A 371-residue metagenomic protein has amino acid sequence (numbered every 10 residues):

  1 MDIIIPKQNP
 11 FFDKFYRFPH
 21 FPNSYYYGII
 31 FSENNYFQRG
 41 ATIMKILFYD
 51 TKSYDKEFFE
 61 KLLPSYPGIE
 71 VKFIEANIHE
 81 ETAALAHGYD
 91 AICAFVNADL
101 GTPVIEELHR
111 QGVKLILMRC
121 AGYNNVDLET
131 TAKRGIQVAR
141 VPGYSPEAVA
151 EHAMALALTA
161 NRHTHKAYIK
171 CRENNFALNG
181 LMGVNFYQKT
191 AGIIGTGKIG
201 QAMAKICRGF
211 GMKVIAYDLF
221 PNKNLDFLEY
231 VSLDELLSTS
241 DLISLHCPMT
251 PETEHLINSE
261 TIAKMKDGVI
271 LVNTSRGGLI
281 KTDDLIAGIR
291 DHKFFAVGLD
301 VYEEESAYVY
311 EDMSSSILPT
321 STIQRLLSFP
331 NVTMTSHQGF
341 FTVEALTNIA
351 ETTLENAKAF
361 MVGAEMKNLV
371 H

Functional and structural regions predicted by a protein language model:
Y25-I43: Short, Lys/Arg-enriched N-terminal segments with co-localized hydrophobic residues within the first ~10-30 amino acids
M44-V138, N258: An N-terminal-biased, well-structured beta-alpha scaffold segment characteristic of Rossmann-like dinucleotide-binding
A84-L85, E235-L236, T261, R325-L326: Structural alpha-helical scaffold elements that stabilize or flank donor/cofactor-binding regions in carbohydrate
V96-N97, D241, C247-M249, S275-R276 (+1 more regions): Short glycine-/small-residue-rich Rossmann-like dinucleotide-binding loops
R134-T190, I194, A202-K205: Phosphate-binding beta-alpha-beta segment of Rossmann-like dinucleotide-binding domains, i.e., the NAD(P)
N179-D267: Rossmann-like dinucleotide/phosphate-binding beta-alpha-beta segment
G268, G277-H371: Rossmann-like dinucleotide-binding domain for NAD(H)/NADP(H)
